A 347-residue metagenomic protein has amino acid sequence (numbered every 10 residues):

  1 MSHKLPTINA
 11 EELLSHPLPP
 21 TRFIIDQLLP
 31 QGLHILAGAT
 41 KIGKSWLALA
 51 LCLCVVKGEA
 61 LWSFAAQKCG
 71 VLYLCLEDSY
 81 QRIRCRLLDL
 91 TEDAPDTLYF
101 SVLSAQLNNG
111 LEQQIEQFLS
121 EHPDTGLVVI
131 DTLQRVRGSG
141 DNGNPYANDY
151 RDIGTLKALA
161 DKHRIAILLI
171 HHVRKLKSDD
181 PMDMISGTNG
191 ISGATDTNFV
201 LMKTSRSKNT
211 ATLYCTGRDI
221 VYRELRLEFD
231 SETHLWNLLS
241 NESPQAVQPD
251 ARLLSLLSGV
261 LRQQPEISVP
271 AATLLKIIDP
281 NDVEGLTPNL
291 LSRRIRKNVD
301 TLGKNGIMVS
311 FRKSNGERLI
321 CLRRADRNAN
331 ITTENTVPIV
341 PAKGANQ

Functional and structural regions predicted by a protein language model:
S2-L5, E11, L18-P20, I24-I25 (+6 more regions): Conserved inter-motif catalytic segment of the P-loop NTP-binding fold
L29, C52, Y73, D131 (+6 more regions): Conserved RecA-like P-loop NTPase ATPase core
P30-H34, C69: Pre-Walker A (Motif I) flank of P-loop NTPase domains
I35-L36, K41, S45-W46, A147-L235 (+3 more regions): Phosphate-binding/switch region of NTP-binding enzymes
L47, L51: Hydrophobic positions on the alpha1 helix immediately C-terminal to the Walker A/P-loop
V56: Gly/Ala-rich phosphate-binding loop of Rossmann-like dinucleotide-binding domains, activating on the conserved
D89-T97, T188-S192, L302: Short, conserved catalytic or adaptor-binding loops enriched in Gly and charged residues
L227-Q347: DNA transaction DNA-binding modules
